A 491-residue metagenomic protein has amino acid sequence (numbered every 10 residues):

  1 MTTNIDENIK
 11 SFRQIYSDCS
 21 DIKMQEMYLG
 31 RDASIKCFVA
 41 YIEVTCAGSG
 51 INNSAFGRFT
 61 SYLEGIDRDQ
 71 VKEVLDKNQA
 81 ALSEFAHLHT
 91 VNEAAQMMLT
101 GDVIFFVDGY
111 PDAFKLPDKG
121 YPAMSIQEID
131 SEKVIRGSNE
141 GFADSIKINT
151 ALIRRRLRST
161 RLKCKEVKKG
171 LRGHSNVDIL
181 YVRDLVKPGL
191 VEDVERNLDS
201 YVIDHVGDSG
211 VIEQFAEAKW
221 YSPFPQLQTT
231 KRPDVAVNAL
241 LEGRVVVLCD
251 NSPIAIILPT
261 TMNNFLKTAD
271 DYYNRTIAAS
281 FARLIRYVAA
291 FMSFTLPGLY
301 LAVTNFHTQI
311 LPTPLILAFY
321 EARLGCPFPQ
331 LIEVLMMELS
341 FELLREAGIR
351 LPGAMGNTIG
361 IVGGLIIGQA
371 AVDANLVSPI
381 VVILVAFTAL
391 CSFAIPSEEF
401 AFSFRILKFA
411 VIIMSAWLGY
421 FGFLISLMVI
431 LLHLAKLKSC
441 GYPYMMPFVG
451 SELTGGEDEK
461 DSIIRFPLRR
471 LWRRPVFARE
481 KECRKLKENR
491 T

Functional and structural regions predicted by a protein language model:
M1-T295, Q309, T313, L434-T491: Membrane-embedded alpha-helical signal segments
L299, P312-T491: Generic detector of multi-pass transmembrane helix bundles and their immediately adjacent loops in polytopic membrane
